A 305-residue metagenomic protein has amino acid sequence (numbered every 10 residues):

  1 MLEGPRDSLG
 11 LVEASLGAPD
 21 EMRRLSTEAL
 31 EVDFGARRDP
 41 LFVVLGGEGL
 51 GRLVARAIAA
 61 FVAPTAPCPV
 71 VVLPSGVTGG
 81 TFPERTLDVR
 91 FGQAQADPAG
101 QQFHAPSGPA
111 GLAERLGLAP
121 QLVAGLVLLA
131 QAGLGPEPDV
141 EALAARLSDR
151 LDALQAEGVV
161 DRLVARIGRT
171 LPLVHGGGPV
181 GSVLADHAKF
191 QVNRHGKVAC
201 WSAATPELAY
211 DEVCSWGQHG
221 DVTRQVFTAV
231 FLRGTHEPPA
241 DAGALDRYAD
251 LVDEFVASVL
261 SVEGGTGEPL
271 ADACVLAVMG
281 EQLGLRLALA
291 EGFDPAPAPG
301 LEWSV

Functional and structural regions predicted by a protein language model:
M1-V305: Conserved N-terminal alpha-helical segment that immediately precedes and caps sugar-phosphate-binding
